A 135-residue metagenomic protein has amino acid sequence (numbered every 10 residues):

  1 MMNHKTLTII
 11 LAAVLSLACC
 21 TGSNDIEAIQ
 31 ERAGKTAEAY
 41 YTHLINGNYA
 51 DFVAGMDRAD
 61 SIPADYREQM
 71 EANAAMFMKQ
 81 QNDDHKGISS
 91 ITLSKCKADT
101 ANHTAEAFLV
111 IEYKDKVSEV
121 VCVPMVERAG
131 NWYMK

Functional and structural regions predicted by a protein language model:
M1-C20: Sec-dependent bacterial lipoprotein signal peptides
A18-C19, K95, V121: The N-terminal extracellular segments of secreted preproproteins, especially immediately downstream of signal
C19-N46: Short, low-complexity N-terminal intrinsically disordered segments enriched in polar/charged residues
G34-Y41, Y49, V53, E71-A74 (+1 more regions): Extracytoplasmic/secreted envelope proteins and their assembly/folding machinery, especially bacterial periplasmic
N46-P63: Short, well-ordered alpha-helical segments enriched in acidic and aromatic residues
E71-S118: Surface-exposed, charged secondary-structure patches
S118-K135: Short beta-strand edge/turn micro-motifs at domain boundaries
